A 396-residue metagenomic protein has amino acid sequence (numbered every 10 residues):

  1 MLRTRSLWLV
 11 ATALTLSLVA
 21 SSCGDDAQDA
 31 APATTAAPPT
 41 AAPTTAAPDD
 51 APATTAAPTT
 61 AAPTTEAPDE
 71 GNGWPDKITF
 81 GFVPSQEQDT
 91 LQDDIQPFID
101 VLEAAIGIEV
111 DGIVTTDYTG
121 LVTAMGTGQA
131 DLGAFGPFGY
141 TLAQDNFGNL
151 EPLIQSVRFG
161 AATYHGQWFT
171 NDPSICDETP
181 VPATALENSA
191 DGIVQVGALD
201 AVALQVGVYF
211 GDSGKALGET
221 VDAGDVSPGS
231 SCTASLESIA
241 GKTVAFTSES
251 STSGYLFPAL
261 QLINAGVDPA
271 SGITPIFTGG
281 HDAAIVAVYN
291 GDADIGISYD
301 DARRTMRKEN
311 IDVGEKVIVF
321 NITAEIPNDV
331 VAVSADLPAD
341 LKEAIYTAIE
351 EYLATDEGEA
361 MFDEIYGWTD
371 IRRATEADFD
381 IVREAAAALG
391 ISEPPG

Functional and structural regions predicted by a protein language model:
S22-P32: Bacterial lipoprotein signal-peptidase II cleavage site
A31-A67: Extracellular mucin-like PTS domains
P68-I95, E249, S253: Extracytoplasmic "Venus flytrap"
T79, V83, V157-Q167, G279 (+2 more regions): Periplasmic-binding protein-like
E103-V114, Q129, D200, Q205-G224 (+5 more regions): A local structural motif
G112-T123, C232, E237, D268-V286 (+1 more regions): Short helix-initiation/N-cap motifs at beta->coil->alpha
A134-G148, P258-N264, Y289, D294-E315: A ligand-binding cleft/hinge motif common to bilobed small-molecule-binding domains
S156-G254, L260-A265: A conserved helix-loop-strand patch within extracytoplasmic ligand-binding domains of the periplasmic binding
